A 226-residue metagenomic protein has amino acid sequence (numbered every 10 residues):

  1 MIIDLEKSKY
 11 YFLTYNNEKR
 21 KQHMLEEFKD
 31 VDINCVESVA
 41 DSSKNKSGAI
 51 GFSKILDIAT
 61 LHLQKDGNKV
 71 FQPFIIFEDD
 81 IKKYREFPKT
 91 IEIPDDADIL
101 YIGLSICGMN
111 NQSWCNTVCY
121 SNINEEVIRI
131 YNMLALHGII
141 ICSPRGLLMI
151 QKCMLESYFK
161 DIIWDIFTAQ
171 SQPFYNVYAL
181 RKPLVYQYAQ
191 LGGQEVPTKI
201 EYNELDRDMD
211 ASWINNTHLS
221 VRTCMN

Functional and structural regions predicted by a protein language model:
M1-F77, I81-N226: An acidic/histidine-cluster motif and surrounding catalytic segment that typifies divalent-metal-assisted enzyme active
